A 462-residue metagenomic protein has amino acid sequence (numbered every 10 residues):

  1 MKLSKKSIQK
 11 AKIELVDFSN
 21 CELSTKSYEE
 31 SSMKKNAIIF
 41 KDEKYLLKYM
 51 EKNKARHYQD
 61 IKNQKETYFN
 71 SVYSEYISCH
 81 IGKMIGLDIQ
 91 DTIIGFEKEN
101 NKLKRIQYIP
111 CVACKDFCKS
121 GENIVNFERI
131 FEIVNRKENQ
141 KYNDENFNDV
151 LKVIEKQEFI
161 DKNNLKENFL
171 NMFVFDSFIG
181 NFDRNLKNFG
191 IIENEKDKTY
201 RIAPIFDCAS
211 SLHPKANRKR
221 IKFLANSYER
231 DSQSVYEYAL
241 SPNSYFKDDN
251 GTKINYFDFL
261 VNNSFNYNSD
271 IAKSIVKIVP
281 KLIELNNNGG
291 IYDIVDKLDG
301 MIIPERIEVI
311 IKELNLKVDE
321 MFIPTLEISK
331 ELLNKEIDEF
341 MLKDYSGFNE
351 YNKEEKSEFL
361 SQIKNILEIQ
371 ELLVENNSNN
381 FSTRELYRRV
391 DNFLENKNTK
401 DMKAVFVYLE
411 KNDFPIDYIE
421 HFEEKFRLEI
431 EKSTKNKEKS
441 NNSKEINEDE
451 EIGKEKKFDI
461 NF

Functional and structural regions predicted by a protein language model:
K2-A11: Juxta-kinase regulatory segment immediately upstream of eukaryotic protein kinase catalytic domains
K10-V134: Conserved ATP-binding subdomain of kinase catalytic cores across diverse folds
E75, F147-N217: Conserved kinase catalytic-core segment
K83, E195-G347: C-terminal catalytic region of ATP-dependent kinase domains
L333-I337, F359-N365, S382-L386, L394-M402: Short amphipathic alpha-helical heptad-repeat segments
Y345-K353, V374-T383, L394-D401, D413-Y418: Charged, low-complexity interaction regions
E355-Q370, V407-S433: Repeat-associated, polar segments at repeat-unit boundaries in modular proteins
I430-F462: Non-Sec secretion/translocation targeting segments of pathogen effectors
